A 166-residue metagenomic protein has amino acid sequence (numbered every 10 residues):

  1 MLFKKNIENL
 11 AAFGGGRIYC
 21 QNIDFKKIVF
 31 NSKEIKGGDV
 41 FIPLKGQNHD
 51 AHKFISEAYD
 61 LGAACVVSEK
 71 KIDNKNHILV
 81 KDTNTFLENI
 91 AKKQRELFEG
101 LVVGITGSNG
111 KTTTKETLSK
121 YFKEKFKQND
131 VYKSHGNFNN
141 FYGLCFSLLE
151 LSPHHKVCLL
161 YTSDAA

Functional and structural regions predicted by a protein language model:
M1-N89: N-terminal leader/targeting and accessory segments in enzymes
E8, F86-D164: Phosphate-binding loop of NTP-binding sites
A63, A165-A166: Small-residue (primarily alanine) positions within well-ordered alpha-helices, especially packing/interaction faces
